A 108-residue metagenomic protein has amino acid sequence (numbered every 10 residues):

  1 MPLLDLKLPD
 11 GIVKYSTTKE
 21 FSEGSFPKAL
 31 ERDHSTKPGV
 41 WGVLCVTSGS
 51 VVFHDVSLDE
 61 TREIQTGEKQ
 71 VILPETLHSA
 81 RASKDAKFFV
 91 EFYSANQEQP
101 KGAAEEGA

Functional and structural regions predicted by a protein language model:
L4-S22: Transition segment at domain starts
T18-G39, V71-P74: Conserved short histidine dyad/triad with adjacent acidic residue
P38-F53: Short, conserved beta-strand element in jelly-roll/cupin
F53-D55, V90: Short hydrophobic/aromatic-rich beta-strand segments that constitute the beta-sheet cores of beta-sandwich/beta-barrel
L58-E75: Short acidic-glycine-tyrosine-enriched beta hairpin
E75-Q99: Ligand-binding loop in jelly-roll beta-barrel domains
Q97, A103-A108: Glycine- and charge-enriched low-complexity intrinsically disordered segments
